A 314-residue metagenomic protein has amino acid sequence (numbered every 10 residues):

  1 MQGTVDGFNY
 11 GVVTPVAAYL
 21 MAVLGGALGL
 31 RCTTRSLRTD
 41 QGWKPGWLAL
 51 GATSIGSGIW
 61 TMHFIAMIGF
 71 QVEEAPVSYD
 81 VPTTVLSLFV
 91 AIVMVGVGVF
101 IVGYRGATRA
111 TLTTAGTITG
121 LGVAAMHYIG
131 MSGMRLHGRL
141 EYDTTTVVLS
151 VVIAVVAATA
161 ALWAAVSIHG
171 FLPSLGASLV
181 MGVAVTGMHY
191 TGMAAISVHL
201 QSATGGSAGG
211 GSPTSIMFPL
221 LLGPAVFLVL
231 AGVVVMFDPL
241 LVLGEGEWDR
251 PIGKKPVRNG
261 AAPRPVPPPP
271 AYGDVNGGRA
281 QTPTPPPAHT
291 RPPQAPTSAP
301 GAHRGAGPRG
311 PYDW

Functional and structural regions predicted by a protein language model:
M1-W314: Peripheral, non-catalytic segments of secretory and membrane proteins
